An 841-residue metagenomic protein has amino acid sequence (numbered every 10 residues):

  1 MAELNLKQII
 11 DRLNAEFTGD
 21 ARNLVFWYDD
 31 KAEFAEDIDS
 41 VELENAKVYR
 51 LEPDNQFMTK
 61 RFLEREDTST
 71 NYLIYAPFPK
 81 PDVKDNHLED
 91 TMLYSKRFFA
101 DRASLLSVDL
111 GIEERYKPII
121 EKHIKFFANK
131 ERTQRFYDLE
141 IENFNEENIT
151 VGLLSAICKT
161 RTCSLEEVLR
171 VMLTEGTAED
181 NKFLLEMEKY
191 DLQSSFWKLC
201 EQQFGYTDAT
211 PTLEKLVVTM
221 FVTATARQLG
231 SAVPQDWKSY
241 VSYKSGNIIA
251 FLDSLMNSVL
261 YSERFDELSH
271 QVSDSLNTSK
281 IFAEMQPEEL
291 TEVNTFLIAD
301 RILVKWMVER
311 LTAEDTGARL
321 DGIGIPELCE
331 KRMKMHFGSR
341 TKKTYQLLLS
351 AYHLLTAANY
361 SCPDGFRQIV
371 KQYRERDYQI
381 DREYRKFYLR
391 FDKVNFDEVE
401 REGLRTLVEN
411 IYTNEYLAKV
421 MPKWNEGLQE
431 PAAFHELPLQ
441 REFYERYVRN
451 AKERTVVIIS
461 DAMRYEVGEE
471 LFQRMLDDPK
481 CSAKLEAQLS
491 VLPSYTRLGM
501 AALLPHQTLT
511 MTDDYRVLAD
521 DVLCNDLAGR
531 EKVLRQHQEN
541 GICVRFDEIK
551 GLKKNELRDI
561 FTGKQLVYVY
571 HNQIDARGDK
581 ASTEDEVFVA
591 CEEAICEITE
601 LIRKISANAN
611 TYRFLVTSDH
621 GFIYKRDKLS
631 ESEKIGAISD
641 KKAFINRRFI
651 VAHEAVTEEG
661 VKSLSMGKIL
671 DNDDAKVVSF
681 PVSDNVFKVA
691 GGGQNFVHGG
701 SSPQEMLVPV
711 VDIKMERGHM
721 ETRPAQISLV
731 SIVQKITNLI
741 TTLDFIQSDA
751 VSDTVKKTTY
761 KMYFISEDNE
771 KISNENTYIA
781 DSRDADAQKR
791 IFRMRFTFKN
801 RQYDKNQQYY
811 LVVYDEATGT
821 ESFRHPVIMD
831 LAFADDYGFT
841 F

Functional and structural regions predicted by a protein language model:
M1-T455, R464-F614, S618-F841: …; additionally, a secondary subgroup of soluble metalloenzymes is captured
I458: Beta1/beta-strand and adjacent pyrophosphate-binding region of the FAD-binding site in flavoprotein oxidoreductases
D461: Ligand-binding pocket scaffold of soluble enzyme catalytic domains
